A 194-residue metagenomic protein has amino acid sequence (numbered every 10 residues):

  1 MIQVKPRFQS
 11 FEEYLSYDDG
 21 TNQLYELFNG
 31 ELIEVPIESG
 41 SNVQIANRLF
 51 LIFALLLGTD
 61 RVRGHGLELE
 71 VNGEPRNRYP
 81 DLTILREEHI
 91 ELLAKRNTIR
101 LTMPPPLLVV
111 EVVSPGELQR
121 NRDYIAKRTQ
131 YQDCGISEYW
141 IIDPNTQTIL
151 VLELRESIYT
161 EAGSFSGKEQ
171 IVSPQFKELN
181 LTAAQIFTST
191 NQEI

Functional and structural regions predicted by a protein language model:
M1-I194: Gly/Pro/Ser/Thr-rich low-complexity, intrinsically disordered segments predominantly at protein N-termini
